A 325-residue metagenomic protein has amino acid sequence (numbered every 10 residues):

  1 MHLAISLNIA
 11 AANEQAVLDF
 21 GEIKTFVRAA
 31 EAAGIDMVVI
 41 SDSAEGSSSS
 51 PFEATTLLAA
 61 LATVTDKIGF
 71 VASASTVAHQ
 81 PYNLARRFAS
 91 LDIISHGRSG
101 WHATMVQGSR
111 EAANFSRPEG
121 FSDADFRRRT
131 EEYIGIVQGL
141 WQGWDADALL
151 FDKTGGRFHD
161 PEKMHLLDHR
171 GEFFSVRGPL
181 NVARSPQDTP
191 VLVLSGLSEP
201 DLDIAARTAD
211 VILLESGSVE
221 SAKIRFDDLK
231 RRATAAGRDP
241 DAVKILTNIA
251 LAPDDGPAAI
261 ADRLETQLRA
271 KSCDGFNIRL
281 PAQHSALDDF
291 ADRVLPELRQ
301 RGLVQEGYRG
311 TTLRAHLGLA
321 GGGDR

Functional and structural regions predicted by a protein language model:
M1-T65, T189-P190, T311, D324: N-terminal beta1-alpha1-beta2 module of alpha/beta enzyme domains
M1-V17, G69, S109-N114, K163-L197 (+2 more regions): N-terminal small/glycine-rich loop or linker at the start of catalytic domains across soluble metabolic enzymes
L3-L7, V38-I40, I68-A74, G97-T104 (+4 more regions): Hydrophobic faces of well-ordered beta-strands that scaffold small-molecule active sites in alpha/beta enzyme cores
S6-L18, A78-L166, V211, V219-S221 (+1 more regions): Flexible, glycine-rich active-site loops centered on histidine and acidic residues that chelate a metal or position
G21-S43, D203-G217, T266-G275: Catalytic domains of carbohydrate-active enzymes, especially glycoside hydrolases
A30, G34, L61, L91 (+6 more regions): Conserved, mostly hydrophobic/aromatic
M37-A54, S216-K223, I278-A291: Glycine-rich, proline-tolerant flexible connector loops at the mouths of alpha/beta enzymes
F173, L180-A235, D239: Long hydrophobic segments that form regular secondary structure
